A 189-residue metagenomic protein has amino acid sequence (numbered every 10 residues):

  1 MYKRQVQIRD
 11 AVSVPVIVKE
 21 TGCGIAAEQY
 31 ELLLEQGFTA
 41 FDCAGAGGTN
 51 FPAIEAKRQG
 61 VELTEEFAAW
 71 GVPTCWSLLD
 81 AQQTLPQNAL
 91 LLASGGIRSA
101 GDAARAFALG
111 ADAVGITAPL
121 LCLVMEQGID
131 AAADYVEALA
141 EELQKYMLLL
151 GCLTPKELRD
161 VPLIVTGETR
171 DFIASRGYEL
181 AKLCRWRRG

Functional and structural regions predicted by a protein language model:
M1-Y2: Short, small-residue-biased leader/transition segments that mark boundaries at the very start of proteins
V6-L32: Internal active-site segments that recognize and position negatively charged phosphoryl groups and nucleotide moieties
A11, Q36, L109-G110: Structural motif
P15-I17, A40-D42, L90-L92, A113-G115: Structural preference for beta-strand elements that scaffold enzyme active sites
I17-I25, L90-G101: Glycine-rich beta-to-alpha transition loops that act as phosphate-gripper elements at the mouths of alpha/beta enzyme
T21, G45-G48, A118-L120, G151: Short, ordered loop/turn segments at secondary-structure junctions
A27-D80, T84: Catalytic core of soluble alpha/beta enzymes
E65-A89, R98-G189: Alpha/beta catalytic cores of nucleotide-metabolism and tRNA/nucleoside-modifying enzymes
